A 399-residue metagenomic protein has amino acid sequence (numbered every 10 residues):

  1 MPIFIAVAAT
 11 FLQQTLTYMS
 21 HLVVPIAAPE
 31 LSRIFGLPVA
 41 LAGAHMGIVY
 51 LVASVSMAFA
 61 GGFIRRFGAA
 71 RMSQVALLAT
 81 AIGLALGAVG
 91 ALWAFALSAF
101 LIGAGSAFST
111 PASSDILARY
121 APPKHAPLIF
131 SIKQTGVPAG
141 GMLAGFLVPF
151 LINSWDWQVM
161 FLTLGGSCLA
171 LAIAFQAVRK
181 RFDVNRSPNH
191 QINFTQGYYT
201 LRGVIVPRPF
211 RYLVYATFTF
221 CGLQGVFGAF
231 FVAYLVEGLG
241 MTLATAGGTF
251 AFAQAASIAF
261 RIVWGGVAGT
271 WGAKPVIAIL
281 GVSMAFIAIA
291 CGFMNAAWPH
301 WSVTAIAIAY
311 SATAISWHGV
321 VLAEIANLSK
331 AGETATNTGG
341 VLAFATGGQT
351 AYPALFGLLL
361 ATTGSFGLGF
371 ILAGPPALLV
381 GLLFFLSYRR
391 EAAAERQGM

Functional and structural regions predicted by a protein language model:
V24-P25, P209-Q254: Extracytoplasmic gate region of multi-pass secondary transporters
V55-L92: Conserved MFS/SLC helix-loop-helix module at the cytosolic interface between two early adjacent transmembrane helices
R66-A76, G269-V282: Cytoplasmic membrane-interface "Motif A"-like loop-to-helix N-cap segments of 12-TM Major Facilitator Superfamily
S98-V137: Cytoplasmic helix-loop-helix junction between adjacent transmembrane helices in 12-TM secondary transporters
K133-R181: Helix-loop-helix hairpin linking two adjacent transmembrane segments in secondary transporters
F182-V214: Juxtamembrane intracellular "pre-TM" segments in multi-pass secondary transporters
K274-V321: C-terminal transmembrane helical hairpin of 12-TM major facilitator-type secondary transporters
L328-T363: A late C-terminal transmembrane helix in Major Facilitator Superfamily
